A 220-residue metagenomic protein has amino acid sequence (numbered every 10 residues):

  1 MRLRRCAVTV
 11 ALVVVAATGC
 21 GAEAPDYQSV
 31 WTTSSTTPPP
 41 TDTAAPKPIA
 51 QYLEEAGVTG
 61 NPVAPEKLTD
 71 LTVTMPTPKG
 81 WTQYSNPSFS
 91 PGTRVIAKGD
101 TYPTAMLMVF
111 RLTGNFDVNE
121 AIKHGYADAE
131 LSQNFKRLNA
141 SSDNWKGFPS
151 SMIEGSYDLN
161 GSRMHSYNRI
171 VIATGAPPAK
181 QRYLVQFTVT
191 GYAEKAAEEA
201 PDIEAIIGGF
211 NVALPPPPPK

Functional and structural regions predicted by a protein language model:
M1-G92, T190-K220: N-terminal targeting sequences that direct proteins away from the cytosol to non-cytosolic compartments
L68-T72, D100-T104, F148-S150: Extracytoplasmic
T93-E120: A short acidic-to-branched-hydrophobic micro-motif
L112-G114, Y157-N160, G191-K195: Solvent-exposed loop/turn segments at secondary-structure junctions within structured extracellular/periplasmic domains
E120-H124, D202-A205: Extracytoplasmic/secreted proteins, especially bacterial periplasmic and envelope-associated proteins
Y126-P178: Signature of long, low-cysteine stretches enriched in small and polar/charged residues
Q181-Y192: Short, well-ordered beta-strand elements
